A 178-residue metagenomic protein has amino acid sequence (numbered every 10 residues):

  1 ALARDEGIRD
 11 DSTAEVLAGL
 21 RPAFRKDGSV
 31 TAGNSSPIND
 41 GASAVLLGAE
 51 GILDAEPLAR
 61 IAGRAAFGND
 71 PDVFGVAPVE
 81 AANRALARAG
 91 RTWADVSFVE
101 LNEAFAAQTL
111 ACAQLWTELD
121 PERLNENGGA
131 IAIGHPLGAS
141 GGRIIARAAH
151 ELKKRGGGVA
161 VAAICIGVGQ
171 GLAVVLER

Functional and structural regions predicted by a protein language model:
A1-A3, I8, P71-P78, E103-E122 (+2 more regions): Short glycine/threonine-rich loop-to-helix capping motif typified by GTGT followed within a few residues by an Asp-Pro
A1-D54, E118-R123: N-terminal extracellular/periplasmic Venus flytrap/periplasmic-binding protein-like
R21-F24, A65, L86, A113-W116 (+1 more regions): Structural signal for hydrophobic packing residues in well-ordered secondary-structure cores of soluble enzyme domains
D27-A49, G141-R178: Conserved beta-strand-centric core segments of catalytic alpha/beta enzyme folds
D27-S43, A62-R88, L101-E103, A132-R143 (+1 more regions): Active-site pocket-shaping loop/turn-to-helix segments
L53-A55, N83-F98, W116-E118: Phosphate/pyrophosphate-binding loops at sites that engage ATP/ADP/AMP, CoA/4′-phosphopantetheine, polyphosphate
E56-A66, A94-E103, E122-G129, G158-C165: Beta-strand segments within the central parallel beta-sheet cores of soluble alpha/beta enzyme folds
